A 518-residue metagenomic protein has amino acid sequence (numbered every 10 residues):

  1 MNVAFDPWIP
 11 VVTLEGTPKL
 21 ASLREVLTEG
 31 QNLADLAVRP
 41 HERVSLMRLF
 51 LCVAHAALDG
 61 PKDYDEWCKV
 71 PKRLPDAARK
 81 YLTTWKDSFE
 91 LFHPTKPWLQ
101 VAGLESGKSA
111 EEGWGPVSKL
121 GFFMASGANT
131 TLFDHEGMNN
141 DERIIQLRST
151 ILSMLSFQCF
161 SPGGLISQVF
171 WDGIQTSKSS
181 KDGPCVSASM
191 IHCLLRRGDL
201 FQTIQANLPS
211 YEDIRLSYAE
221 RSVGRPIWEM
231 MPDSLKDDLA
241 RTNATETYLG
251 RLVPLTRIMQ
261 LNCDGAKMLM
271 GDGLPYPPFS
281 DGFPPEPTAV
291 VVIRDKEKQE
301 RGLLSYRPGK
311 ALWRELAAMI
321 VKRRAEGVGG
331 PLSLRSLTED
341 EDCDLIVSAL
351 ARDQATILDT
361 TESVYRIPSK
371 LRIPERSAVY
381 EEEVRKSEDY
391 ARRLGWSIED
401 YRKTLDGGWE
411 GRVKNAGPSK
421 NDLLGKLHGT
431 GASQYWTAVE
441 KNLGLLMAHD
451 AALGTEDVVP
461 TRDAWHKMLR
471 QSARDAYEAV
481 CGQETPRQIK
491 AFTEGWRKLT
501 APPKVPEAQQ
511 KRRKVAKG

Functional and structural regions predicted by a protein language model:
M1-L132, S156-G518: Extended alpha-helical scaffolding segments
D134-E136: Beta-strand elements of modular eukaryotic interaction domains
M138-D141: Flanking scaffold residues of small Cys/His-coordinated metal-binding clusters
Q146-S149: Short Cys/His-rich metal-coordination motifs, predominantly Zn2+-binding knuckles/fingers
I151-M154: Short functional micro-motifs and their immediate structural scaffolds
